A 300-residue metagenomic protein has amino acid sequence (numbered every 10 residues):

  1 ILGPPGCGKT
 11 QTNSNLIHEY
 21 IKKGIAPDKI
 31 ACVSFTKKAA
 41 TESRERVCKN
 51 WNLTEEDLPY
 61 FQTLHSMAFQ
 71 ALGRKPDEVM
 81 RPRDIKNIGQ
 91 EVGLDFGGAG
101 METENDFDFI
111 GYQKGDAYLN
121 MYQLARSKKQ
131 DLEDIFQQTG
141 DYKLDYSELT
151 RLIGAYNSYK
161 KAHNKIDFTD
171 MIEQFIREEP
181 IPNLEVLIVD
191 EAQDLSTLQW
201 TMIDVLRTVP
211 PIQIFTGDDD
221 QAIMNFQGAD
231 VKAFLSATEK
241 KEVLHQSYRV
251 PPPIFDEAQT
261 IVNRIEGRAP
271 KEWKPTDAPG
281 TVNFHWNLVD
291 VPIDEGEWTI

Functional and structural regions predicted by a protein language model:
I1, L144-V231, Q246: Conserved helicase NTPase motor core
I1-E78: P-loop NTPase Walker
P4-T10, F35-K38, Q193-E295, T299: Conserved helicase motor core of SF1/SF2 NTP-dependent helicases
T12-I17, S43-V47, Y156, Q174-F175 (+3 more regions): Structural preference for long, well-ordered alpha-helical segments in enzyme cores
D28-K29, N50-L58, R74-N87, L94-M101 (+3 more regions): Short, polar/flexible loop-turn hinges at active-site or ligand-entry regions and domain interfaces
C32, F61, I188, F215 (+1 more regions): Conserved SAM-binding loop
N50, M67, R74, A125-K128 (+1 more regions): Phosphate/oxyanion-binding loops and surfaces in catalytic or ligand/nucleic-acid-binding neighborhoods
P76-A155, K160: ATP-hydrolysis module of ASCE/P-loop NTPase motor domains, specifically the Walker B Asp-Glu catalytic pair
